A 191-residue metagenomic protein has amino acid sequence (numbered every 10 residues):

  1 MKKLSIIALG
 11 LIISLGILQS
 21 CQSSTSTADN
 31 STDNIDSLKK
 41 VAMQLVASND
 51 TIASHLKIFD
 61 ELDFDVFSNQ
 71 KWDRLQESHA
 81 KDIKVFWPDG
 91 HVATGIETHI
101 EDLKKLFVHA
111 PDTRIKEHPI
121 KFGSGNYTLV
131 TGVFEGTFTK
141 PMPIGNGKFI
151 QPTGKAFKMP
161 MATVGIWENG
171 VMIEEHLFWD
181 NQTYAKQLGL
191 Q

Functional and structural regions predicted by a protein language model:
M1-A8: Bacterial N-terminal signal peptides that target proteins for export
G16-S20: C-terminal motif of bacterial Sec signal peptides marking the signal peptidase cleavage site
Q22-D73, E77, K81: Short, low-complexity N-terminal intrinsically disordered segments enriched in polar/charged residues
I52-L56, S68, D89-I96, L177: Solvent-exposed, acidic/flexible segments
W72-L129, T137-K140: A solvent-exposed, acidic/Ser-Thr-rich amphipathic alpha-helical stretch
L129, A156-K186: Short beta-strand edge/turn micro-motifs at domain boundaries
V133-E168: Exposed beta-sheet edge and beta->alpha loop/turn motif
L188-Q191: Thiol-/selenol-based redox modules, centered on thioredoxin-like and closely related oxidoreductase domains
